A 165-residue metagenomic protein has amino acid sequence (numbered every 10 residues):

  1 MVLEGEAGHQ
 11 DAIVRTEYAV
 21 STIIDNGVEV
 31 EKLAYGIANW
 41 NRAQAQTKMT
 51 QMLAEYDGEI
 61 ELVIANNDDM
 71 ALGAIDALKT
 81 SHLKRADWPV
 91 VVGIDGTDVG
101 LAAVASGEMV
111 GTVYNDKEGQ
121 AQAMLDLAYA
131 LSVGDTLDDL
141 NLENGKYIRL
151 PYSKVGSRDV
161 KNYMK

Functional and structural regions predicted by a protein language model:
M1-E4, Y35, S106-E118: Short beta-strand elements at the ligand-binding edges of bilobed clamshell
M1-V2, I23-R42: Short beta-strand elements in bilobed, periplasmic/extracellular small-molecule ligand-binding domains
L3-D11, N26, K117-K165: Hinge/cleft segment of the Venus flytrap/periplasmic-binding protein
H9-A12, A38, R42, I64-N67 (+1 more regions): Solvent-exposed, acidic/flexible segments
I13-S21, A43-Q46, G96-G100, D116-D135: Hydrophobic alpha-helical segments within soluble ligand-binding/sensing domains
A19, A34, A38-A102: Hydrophobic alpha-helical
T22-E29, K48-E55, A77-S81, A103 (+3 more regions): Structured segments of extracytoplasmic/periplasmic soluble domains in secreted or envelope-associated proteins
E29-K32, W88, M109: A generic structural signal for alpha->beta connector loops
